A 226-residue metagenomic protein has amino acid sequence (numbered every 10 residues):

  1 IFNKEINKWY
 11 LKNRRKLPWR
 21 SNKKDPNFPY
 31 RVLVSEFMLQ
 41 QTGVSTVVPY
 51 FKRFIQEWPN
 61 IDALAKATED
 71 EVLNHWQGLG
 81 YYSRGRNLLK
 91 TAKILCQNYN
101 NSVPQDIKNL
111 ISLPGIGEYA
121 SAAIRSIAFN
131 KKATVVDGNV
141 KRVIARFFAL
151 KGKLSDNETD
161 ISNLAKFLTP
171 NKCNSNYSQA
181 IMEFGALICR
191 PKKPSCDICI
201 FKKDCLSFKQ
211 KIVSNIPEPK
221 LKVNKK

Functional and structural regions predicted by a protein language model:
K4-E5, W9-S195, F201-I212: Catalytic cores of DNA base-excision repair glycosylases
K209-K226: Short microdomains enriched in Cys/His and/or Lys/Arg
